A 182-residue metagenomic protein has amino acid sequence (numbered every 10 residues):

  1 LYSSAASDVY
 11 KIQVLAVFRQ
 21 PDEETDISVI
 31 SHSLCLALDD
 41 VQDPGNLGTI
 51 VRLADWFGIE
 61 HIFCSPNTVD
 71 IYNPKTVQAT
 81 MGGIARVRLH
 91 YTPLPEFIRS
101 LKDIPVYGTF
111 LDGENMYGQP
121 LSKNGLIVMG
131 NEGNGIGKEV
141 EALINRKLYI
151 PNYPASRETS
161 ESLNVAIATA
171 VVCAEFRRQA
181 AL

Functional and structural regions predicted by a protein language model:
L1-A6, Y10: Single conserved hydrophobic/aromatic residue that forms the stacking wall/gate of nucleotide- or nucleobase-binding
A5-A6, A16, A168: Small-residue (primarily alanine) positions within well-ordered alpha-helices, especially packing/interaction faces
K11-V14, A79-G83, N124-G125: Short, hinge-like loop/turn segments at secondary-structure boundaries
Q13-E23: Short, structured interface segments
L15-V17, L36-A37, F63, I127 (+1 more regions): Conserved beta-strand segments that form the floor/walls of ligand-binding pockets within enzyme and binding domains
P21-G113: RNA substrate-binding interface of SAM-dependent RNA methyltransferases
D55-F57, I71-G83, K138-L182: Structured adenosyl-cofactor binding patch, chiefly the S-adenosyl-L-methionine
G108-S160: Active-site/ligand-binding-proximal alpha/beta "capping" segment
